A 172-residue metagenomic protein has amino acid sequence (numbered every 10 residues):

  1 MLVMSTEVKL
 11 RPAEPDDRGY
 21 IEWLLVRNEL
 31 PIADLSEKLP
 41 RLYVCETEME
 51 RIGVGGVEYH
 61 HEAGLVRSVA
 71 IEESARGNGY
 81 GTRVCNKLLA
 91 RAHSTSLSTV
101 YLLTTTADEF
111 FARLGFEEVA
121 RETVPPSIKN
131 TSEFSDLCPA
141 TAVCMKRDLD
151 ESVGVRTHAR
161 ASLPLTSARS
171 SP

Functional and structural regions predicted by a protein language model:
L2-D34, E46, A142-C144, D148-P172: Short amphipathic alpha-helix that is part of the acyltransferase structural core
D17, E62, T106-A107: A generic "binding-loop/recognition-motif" signal
V44, E50-Y59, A63-A70: Conserved beta-strand in the GNAT
V69-R76, T106: A short, internal acetyl-CoA/4′-phosphopantetheine-binding micro-motif in the GNAT/acyltransferase core
G77-A92, L102: Conserved acetyl-CoA-binding loop-helix of GNAT-fold acetyltransferases
T105-S135: Conserved active-site alpha-helix within GNAT-family acetyltransferase domains
